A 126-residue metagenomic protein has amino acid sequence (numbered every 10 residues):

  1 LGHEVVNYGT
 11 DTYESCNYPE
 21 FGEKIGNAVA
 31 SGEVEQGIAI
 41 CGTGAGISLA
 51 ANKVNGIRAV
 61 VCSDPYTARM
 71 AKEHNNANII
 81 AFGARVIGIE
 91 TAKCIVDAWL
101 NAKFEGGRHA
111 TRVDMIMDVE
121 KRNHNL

Functional and structural regions predicted by a protein language model:
L1-E4, G56: Short helix-loop-beta junction
H3, A30-S31, H124: Patatin-like phospholipase
E4-S15: A short beta-strand-loop structural module common to alpha/beta enzyme folds
Y8, I40-C41, C62, F82: Structural motif
D11-Y13, G42-A45, P65-T67, R85-V86: Acidic, glycine-rich active-site loops and adjacent beta-strand->loop/helix elements that engage anionic groups
F21-V61: Helix-adjacent hinge/juxtasegments
P65-L126: C-terminal binding/interaction regions
